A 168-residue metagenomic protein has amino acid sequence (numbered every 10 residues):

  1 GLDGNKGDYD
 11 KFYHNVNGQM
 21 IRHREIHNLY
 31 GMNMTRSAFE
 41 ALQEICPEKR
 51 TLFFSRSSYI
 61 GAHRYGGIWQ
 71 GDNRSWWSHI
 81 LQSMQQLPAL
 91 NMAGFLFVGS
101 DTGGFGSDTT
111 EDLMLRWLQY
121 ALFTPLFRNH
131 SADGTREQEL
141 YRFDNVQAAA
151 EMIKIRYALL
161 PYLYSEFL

Functional and structural regions predicted by a protein language model:
G1-L168: Catalytic-domain carbohydrate-binding cleft regions of carbohydrate-active enzymes
